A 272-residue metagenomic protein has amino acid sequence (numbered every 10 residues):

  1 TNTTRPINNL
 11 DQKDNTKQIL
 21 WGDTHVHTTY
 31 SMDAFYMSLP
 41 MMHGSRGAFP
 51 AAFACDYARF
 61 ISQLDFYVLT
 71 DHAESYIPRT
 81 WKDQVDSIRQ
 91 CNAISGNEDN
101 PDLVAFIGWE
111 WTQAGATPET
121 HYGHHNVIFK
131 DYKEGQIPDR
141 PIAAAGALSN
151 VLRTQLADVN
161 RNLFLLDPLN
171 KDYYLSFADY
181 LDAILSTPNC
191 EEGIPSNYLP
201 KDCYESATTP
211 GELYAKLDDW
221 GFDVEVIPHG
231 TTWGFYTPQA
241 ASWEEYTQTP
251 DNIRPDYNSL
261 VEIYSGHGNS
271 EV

Functional and structural regions predicted by a protein language model:
T1-V272: Extended, charged catalytic domains and RNA/DNA-binding interfaces, predominantly in divalent-metal-using enzymes
